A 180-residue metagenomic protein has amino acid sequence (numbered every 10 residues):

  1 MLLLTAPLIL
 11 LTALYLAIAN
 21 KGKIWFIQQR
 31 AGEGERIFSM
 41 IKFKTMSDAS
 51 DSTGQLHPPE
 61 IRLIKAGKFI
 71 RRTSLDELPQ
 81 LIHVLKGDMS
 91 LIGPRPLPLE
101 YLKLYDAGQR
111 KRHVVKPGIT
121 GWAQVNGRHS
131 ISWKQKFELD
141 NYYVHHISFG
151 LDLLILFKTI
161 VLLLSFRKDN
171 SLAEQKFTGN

Functional and structural regions predicted by a protein language model:
M1-D48, L154-N180: A hydrophobic, helix-centered structural microdomain
K23, A31, I82-N180: Hydrophobic structural segments characteristic of membrane proteins
K23-R62, T120-E138: Short, glycine-rich, amphipathic interfacial segments at transmembrane boundaries or analogous
R30, K42-M46, R62, I70-R71 (+3 more regions): Short, cationic motifs built from Arg/Lys/His that form the positively charged side of catalytic pockets
M40, P59-L63, L78, F149 (+1 more regions): Alpha-helical membrane-protein architecture signal
L56, L75, S90-I92: Helix-adjacent hinge/juxtasegments
K65-R72, N141-H145: Short, well-ordered beta-strand elements within core beta-sheets of diverse protein domains
K68-D88: Short, conserved beta-strand/loop elements in beta-sheet-dominated catalytic cores that frequently flank divalent-metal
